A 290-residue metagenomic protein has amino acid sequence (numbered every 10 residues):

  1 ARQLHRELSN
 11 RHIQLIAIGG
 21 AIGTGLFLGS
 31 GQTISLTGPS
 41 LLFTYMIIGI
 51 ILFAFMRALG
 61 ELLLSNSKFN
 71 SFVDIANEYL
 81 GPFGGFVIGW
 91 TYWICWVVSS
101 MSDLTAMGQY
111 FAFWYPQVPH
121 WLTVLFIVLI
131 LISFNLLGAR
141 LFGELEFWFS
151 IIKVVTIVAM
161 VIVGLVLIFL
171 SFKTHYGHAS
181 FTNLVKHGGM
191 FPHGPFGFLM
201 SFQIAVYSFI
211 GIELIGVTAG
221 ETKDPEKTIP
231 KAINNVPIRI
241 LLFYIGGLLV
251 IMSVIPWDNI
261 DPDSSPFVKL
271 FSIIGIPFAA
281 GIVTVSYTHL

Functional and structural regions predicted by a protein language model:
A1-G31, S35-S40, F53, R57 (+1 more regions): Membrane-interface "cap" regions at the ends of multi-pass membrane proteins
S9-A17, G81-I94, P192-A205, I273-L290: Select transmembrane alpha-helical segments in multipass membrane proteins
G31-T33, E61, E78, F198-T228 (+2 more regions): Helix-loop junctions at the membrane interface of multi-pass solute transporters
Q32-L36, T44, F53-L136, L141 (+1 more regions): Hydrophobic transmembrane alpha-helices that form the core helical bundles of multi-pass secondary transporters
S40, T44, F149-I152, G216-M252: Junctions where cytoplasmic loops transition into the N-terminal start of transmembrane alpha-helices in multi-pass
K68, T91-A106, F209-T222, P277-L290: Membrane-helix boundary/coupling elements in multi-pass transport proteins
D74-N77, G81, F113, S201 (+1 more regions): TM-loop-TM module centered on a large, flexible mid-protein loop between adjacent transmembrane helices in multi-pass
G108, W121-G177, V206, I210 (+1 more regions): Membrane-interface loop-to-helix entry segments
